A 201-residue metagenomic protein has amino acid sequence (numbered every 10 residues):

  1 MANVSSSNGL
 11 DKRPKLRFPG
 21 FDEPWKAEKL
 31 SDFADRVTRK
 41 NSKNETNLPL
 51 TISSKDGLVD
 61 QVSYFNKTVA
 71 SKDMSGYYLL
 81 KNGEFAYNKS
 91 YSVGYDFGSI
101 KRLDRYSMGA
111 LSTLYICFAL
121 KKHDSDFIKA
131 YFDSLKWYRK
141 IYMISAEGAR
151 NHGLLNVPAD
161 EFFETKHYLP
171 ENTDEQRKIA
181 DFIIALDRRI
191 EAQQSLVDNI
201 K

Functional and structural regions predicted by a protein language model:
V4, P24, T68-M74, N151 (+1 more regions): Short, solvent-exposed loop/turn positions at domain surfaces that link secondary-structure elements or cap domain
L10-P14, M108-L114, A146-D174: A short glycine-rich beta-alpha junction/loop motif
R13-N41: Non-catalytic DNA-recognition/assembly elements of restriction-modification systems
K15-P19, I179-I190: Hydrophobic structural patches
S31-S42, I52-A86: Sequence-specific dsDNA recognition surfaces
K43-T51, I144: Short coil/turn segments at secondary-structure boundaries
M74-W137, R150, P158: A short beta-sheet element
I190-K201: Extended intrinsically disordered, low-complexity coil regions enriched in Ser, Thr, Gly, Ala and often Pro
